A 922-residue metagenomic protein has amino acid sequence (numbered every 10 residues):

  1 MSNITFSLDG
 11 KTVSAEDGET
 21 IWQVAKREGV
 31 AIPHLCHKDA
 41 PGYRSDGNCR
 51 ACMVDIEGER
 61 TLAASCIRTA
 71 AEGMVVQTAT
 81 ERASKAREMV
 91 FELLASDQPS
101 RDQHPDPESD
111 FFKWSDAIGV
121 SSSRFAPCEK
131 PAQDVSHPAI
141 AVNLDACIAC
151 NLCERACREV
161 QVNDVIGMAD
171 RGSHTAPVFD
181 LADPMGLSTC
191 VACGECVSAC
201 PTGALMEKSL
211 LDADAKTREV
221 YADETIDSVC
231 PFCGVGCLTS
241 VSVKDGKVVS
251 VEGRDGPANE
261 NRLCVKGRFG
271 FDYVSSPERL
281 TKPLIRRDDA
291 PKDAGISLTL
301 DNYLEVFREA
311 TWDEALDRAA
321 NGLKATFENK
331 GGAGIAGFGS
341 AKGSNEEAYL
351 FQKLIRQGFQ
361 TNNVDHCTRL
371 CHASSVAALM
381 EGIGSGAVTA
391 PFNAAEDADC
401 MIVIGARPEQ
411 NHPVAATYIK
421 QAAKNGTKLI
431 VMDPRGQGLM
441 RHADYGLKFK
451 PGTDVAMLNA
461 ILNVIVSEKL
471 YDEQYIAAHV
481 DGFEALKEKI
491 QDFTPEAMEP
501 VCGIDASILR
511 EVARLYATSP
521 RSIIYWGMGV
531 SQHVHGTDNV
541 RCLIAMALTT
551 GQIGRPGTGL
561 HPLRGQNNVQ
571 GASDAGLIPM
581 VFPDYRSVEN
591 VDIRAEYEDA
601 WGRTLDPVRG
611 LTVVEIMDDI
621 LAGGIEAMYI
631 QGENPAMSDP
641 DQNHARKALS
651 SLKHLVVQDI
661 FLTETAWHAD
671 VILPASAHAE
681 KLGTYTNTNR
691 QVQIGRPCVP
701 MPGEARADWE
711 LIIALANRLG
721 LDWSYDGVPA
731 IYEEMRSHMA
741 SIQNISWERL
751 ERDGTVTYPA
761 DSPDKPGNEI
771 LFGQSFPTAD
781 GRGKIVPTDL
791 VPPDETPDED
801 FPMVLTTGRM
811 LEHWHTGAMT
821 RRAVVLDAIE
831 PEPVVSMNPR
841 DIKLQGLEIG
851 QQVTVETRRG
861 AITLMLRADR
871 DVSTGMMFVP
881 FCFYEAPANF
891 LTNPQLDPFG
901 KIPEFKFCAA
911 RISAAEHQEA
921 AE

Functional and structural regions predicted by a protein language model:
S2-G18, K26, D55-G58, G73-E468 (+6 more regions): N-terminal export/assembly segments and adjacent metallocofactor-ligating motifs of anaerobic energy-metabolism
V13-E72: N-terminal cofactor/phosphate-binding cores enriched in small/glycine residues, especially glycine-rich loops such as
E19-V24, S344, T612, A707: Short, structural beta-strand-to-alpha-helix junction motif
P99-P127, R286-E309, L470-A506, P583-E596 (+6 more regions): N-terminal leader/propeptide and maturation segments of large enzyme subunits in energy/redox metabolism and hydrolases
L205-D214, S242, V248-S250, N363 (+12 more regions): Acidic/polar loop patches that form or flank catalytic/metal-binding clefts of enzymes that bind anionic ligands
Y349-K420, N425-M432, L439-M440, V455-N459 (+5 more regions): Extended redox/cofactor-interaction regions of prokaryotic respiratory oxidoreductases
F392, E680-M701, L711-A716, G720: Glycine/threonine-rich phosphate-binding loop and adjacent beta-strand/alpha-helix elements that clamp
M701-E704, D708-V756, T816, R821-S836 (+1 more regions): Long, contiguous, secondary-structure-rich segments that constitute the structural scaffold of globular domains
